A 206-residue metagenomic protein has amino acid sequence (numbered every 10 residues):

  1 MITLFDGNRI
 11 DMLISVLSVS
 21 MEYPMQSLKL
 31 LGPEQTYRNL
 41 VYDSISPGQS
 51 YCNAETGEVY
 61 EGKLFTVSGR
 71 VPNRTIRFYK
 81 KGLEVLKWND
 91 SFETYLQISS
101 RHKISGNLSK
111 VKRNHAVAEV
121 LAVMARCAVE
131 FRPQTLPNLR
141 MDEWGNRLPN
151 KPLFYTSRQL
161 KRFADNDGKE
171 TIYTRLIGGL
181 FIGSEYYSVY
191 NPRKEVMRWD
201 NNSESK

Functional and structural regions predicted by a protein language model:
M1-K87: Basic, Lys/Arg-rich alpha-helical nucleic-acid-recognition elements, primarily the DNA-binding modules of transcription
I2, I10, I14, I45 (+8 more regions): Weak global preference for isoleucine
L4, L86-Q97, L121, A125-E130: Glycine-centered secondary-structure boundary/capping sites
F5, S20, S105, S109-K112: Non-membrane alpha-helical secondary structure
L40, E93-Y95, P137, E204: General N-terminal targeting signals
N73-L108: Short, amphipathic alpha-helical interaction segments positioned at domain boundaries
N107-K206: Mid-protein regulatory/catalytic core that forms ligand/cofactor-binding pockets and protein-protein interaction
